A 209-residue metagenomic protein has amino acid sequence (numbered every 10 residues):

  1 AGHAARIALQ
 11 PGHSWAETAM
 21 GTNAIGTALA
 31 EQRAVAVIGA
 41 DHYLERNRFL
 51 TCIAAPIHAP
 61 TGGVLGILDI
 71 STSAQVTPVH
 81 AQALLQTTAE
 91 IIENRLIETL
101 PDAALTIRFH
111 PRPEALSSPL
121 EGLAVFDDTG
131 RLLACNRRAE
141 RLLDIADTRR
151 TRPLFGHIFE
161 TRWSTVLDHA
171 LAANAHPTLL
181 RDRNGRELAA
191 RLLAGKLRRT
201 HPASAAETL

Functional and structural regions predicted by a protein language model:
A1-G26, V79, L84-A89, R112 (+1 more regions): PAS-family sensory domains
Q10-L50, L100-P119: Short, basic/aromatic recognition patches
E31, A59-T61, N94-I97: Secondary-structure boundary elements
A40-A74: Extended hydrophobic
A40-D41, F49-A54, L154, I158-T208: PAS-family sensory/regulatory modules and their coupling/dimerization elements
H80-G122, N184-L209: PAS-family sensory modules
